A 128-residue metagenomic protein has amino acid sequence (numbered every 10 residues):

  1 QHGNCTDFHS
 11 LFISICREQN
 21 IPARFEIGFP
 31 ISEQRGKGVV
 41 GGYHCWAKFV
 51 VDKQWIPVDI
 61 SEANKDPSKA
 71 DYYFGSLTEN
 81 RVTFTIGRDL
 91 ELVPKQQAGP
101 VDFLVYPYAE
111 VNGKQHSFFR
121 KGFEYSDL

Functional and structural regions predicted by a protein language model:
Q1-G3: Short, conserved helix/loop micro-motifs enriched in His/Cys and acidic residues
S10-A98: Hydrophobic/aromatic-rich core segments of domains that either
W55, T85-L128: N-terminal accessory/pre-domain segments preceding catalytic cores
